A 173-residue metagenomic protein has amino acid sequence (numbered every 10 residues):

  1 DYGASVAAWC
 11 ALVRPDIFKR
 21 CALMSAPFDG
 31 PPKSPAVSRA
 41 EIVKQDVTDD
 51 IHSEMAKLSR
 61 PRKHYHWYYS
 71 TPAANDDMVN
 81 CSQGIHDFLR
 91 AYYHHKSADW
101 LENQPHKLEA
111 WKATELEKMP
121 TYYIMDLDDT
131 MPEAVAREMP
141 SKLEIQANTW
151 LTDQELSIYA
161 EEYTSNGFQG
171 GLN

Functional and structural regions predicted by a protein language model:
D1-Y2: Conserved acidic functional residues
S5-N173: Flexible "cap/lid" subdomain of the alpha/beta-hydrolase fold that forms the substrate-access gate
